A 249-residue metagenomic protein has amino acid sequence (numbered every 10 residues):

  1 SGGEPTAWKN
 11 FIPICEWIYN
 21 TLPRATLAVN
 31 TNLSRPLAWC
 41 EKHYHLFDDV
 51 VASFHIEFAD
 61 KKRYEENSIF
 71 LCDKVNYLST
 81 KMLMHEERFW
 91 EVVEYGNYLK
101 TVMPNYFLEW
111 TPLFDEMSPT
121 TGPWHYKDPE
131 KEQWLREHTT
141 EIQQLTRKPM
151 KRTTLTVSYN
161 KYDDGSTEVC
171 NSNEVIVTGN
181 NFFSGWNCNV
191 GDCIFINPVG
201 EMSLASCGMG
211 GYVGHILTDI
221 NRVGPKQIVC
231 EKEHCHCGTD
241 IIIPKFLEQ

Functional and structural regions predicted by a protein language model:
G2-P5: Active-site neighborhood of divalent metal-dependent phosphoester/pyrophosphate hydrolases
W8-W110: Radical SAM/AdoMet-radical enzyme domain recognition
F11, N20, K42, V93 (+5 more regions): Enriched - but not universal
I12-I14, Y19, E41-H43, Y64-E66 (+7 more regions): General "foldedness" signal
E41-A59, Y98-L155: Structural recognition of alpha->loop->beta junctions
R88, F114-E116, M209: Glycine-rich beta-alpha junction loops
G122-Q249: Accessory C-terminal segments flanking Radical SAM cores
